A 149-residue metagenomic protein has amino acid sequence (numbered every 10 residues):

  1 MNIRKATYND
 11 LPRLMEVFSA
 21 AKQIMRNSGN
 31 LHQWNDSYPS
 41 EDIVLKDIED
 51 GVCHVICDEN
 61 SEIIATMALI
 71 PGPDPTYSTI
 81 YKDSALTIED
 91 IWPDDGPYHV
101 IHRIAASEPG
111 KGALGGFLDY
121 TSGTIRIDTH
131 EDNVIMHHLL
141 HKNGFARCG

Functional and structural regions predicted by a protein language model:
M1, S61-T66, H99: Glycine-rich phosphate/pyrophosphate-binding loop shared by adenosine-nucleotide-utilizing enzymes
N2-E16: A short beta-loop-alpha structural element at the N-terminal edge of CoA-dependent acyl/N-acetyltransferase catalytic
K22-D42: Conserved GNAT-fold acetyl-CoA-binding loop/helix
V55, E62-G72: Conserved beta-strand in the GNAT
A68-P109: Conserved acyl-donor/pantetheine-binding loop and adjacent beta-alpha core of acyl/acetyltransferases and related
V100, S122-I135: Conserved GNAT acetyl-CoA-binding A-motif
R103-S122, H137-K142: Conserved acetyl-CoA-binding loop-helix of GNAT-fold acetyltransferases
D128, A146-G149: Conserved catalytic-core motifs of GNAT/GCN5-like acyltransferases
